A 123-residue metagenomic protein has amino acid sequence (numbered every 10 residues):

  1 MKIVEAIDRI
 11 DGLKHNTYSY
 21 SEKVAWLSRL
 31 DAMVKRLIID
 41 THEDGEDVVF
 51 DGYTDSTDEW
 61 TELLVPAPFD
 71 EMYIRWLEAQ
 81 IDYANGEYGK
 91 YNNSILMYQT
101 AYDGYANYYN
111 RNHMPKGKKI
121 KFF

Functional and structural regions predicted by a protein language model:
M1-E62, T100-F123: Conserved short "hinge" loops at termini or chain/domain junctions
H15-Y18, A84-Y88: Charged, low-complexity interaction regions
E62-E71: Structural motif
E71-Y83: Short, hydrophobic/amphipathic alpha-helical patches that form generic packing surfaces within helical domains
G89-M97: "Short basic amphipathic alpha-helical interaction patches in structured regions
